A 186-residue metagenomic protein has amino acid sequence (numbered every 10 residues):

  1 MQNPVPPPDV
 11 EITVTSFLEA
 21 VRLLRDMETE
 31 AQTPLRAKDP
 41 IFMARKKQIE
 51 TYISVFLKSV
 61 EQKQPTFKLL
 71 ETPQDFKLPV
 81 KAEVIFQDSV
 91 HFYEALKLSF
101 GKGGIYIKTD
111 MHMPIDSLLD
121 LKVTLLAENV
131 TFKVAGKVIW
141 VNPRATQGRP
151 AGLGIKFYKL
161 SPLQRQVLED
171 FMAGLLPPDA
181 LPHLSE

Functional and structural regions predicted by a protein language model:
M1-F100, G174-E186: N-terminal helix initiation/capping motif
Q2, A145-E186: C-terminal output/interaction extensions
K77-K122, G152-G154: Short strand-loop-strand
Y93, V130-V134, A151: Short beta-strand segments
G104, R144-A145: Short beta-strands and strand-coil junctions in structured, solvent-facing domains, enriched
T124-N129: Short, charged beta-turn/beta-strand-edge "cap" motif at the junction between a beta-strand and an adjacent loop
K133-N142: Short beta-strand-centered aromatic/proline hotspots
